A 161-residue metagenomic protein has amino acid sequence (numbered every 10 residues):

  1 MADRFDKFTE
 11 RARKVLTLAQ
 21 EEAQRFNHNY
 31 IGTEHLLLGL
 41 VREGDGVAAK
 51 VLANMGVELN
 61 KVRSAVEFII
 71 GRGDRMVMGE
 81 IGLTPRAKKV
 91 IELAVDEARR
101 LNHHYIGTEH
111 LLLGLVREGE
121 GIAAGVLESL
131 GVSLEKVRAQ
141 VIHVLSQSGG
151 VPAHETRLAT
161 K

Functional and structural regions predicted by a protein language model:
M1-K161: Histone-fold recognition with a strong bias for associated Lys/Arg-rich disordered tails
